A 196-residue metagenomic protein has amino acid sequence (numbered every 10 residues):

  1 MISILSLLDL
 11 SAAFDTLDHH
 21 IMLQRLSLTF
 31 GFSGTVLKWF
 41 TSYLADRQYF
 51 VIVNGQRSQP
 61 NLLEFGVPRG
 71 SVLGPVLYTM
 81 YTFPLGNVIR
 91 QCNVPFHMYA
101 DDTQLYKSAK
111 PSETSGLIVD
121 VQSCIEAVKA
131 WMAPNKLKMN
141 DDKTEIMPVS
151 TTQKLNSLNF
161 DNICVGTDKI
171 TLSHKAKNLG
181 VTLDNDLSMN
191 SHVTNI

Functional and structural regions predicted by a protein language model:
M1-P68, K107: Conserved pre-catalytic core of RNA-dependent polymerases
S3, P75-S108: Active-site palm subdomain of RNA-directed nucleic acid polymerases
L8-L10, D102, A109, T151 (+2 more regions): Residues immediately flanking
D9, L26, F40, V51 (+8 more regions): Mobile genetic element proteins and their domesticated derivatives, centered on retroelements and DNA transposons
S11-F14, E64-Q91, S188-T194: Conserved pre-motif C helix in the palm subdomain of viral-like polymerases
G70, D102-G116, S123, A127-W131 (+3 more regions): A shared catalytic/ligand-binding motif for oxyanion handling
S123, L137-K175: Short, conserved micro-motifs composed of acidic
D168-I196: Basic, alpha-helical interaction scaffolds
